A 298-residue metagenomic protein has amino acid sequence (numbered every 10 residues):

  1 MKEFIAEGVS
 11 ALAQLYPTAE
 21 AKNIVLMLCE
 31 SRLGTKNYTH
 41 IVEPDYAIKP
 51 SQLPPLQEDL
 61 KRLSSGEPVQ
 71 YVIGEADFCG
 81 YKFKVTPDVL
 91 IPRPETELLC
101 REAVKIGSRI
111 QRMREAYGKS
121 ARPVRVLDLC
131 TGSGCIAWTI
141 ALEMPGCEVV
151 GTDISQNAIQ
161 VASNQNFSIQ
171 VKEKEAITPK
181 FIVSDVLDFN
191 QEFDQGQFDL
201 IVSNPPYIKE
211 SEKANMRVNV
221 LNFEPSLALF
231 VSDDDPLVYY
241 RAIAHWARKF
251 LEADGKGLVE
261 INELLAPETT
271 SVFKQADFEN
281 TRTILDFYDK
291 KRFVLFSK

Functional and structural regions predicted by a protein language model:
M1-I73: N-terminal auxiliary segments of SAM/dcSAM-dependent transferases
K2, A47-L53, L90-R93, D233-L237 (+1 more regions): Short, solvent-exposed loop/helix junctions and linker helices that flank or host conserved functional motifs
T18-A21, R112-P123, E173-I177, Q195 (+1 more regions): Short helix-terminating capping/connector loops at secondary-structure junctions
K36, E43, E67-P68, I73 (+7 more regions): Residue-level signal for pocket-adjacent positions within structured domains
P44, P54-N164, L295: SAM-dependent Rossmann-like transferase core, predominantly class I methyltransferases with a strong bias toward
E143-E148, T152-K298: S-adenosylmethionine
